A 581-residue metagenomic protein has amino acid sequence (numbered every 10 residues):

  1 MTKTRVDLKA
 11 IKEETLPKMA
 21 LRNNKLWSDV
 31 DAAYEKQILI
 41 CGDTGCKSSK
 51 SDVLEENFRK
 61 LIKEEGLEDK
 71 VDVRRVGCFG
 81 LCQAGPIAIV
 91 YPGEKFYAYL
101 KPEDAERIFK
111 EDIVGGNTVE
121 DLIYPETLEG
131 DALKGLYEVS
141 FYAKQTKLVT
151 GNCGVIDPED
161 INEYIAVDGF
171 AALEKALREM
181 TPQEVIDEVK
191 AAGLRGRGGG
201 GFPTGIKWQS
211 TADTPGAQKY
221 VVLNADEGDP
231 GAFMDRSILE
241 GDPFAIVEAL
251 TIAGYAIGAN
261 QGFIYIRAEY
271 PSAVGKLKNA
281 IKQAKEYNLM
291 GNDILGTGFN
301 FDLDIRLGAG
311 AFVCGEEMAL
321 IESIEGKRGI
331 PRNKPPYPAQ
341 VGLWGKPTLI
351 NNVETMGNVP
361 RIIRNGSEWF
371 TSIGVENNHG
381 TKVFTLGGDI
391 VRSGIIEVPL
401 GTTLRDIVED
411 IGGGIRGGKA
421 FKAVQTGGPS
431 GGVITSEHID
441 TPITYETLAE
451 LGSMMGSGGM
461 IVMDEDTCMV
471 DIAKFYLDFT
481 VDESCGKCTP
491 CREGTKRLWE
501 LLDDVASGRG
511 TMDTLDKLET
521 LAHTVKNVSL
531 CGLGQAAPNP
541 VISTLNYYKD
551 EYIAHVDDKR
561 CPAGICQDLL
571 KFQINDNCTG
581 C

Functional and structural regions predicted by a protein language model:
D7-K36, S51-R75, P92-P125, E163-A166 (+8 more regions): Ferredoxin-type iron-sulfur electron-transfer modules in oxidoreductases and energy-metabolism complexes
I40-G42, I156-A171, L223-D235, P338-L343 (+1 more regions): Gly-rich Lys/Arg/Thr-decorated short loops/hinges at beta-loop-alpha junctions or inter-strand turns that position
D43-K47, V189-T211, G310-E322, G326 (+2 more regions): Conserved phosphate/anionic-ligand binding catalytic regions in large, soluble enzymes, centered on
I62, A249-A253, L400-R416: Short amphipathic, charge-patterned alpha-helical segments
I123-A191, N351-G366: Flexible inter-domain linker/hinge segments
K144-Q145, V274-L400, G412: Hydrophobic alpha-helical positions that pack around
E174-P215, T371-S372, N377, T385 (+3 more regions): Accessory "access/gating" subregions that flank catalytic or transport cores
D242-A256: Histidine-anchored nucleotide/phosphate-binding helix
